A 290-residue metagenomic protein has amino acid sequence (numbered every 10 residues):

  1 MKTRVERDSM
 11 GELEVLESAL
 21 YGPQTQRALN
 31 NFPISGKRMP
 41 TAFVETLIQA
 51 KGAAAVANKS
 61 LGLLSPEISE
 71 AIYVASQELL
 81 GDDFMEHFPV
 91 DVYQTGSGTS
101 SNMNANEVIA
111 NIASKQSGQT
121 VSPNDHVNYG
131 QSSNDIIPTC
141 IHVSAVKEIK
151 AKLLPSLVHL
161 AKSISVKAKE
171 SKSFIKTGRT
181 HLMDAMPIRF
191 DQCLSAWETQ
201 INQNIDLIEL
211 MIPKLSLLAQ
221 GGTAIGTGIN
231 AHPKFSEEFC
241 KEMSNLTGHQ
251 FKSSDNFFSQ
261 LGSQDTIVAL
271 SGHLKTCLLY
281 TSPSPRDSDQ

Functional and structural regions predicted by a protein language model:
M1-V90, E107: Generic N-terminal targeting/processing segments that precede catalytic cores or assembly contacts
R7-R27, S100-S133, I137, V158 (+1 more regions): Internal glycine-rich alpha/beta core junctions
M39, F43, L61-I68, L153 (+3 more regions): Residue-level recognition of alpha-helical structural elements
A50-A57, S133-M186, H249-T266: Long, non-coiled-coil amphipathic alpha-helical linker/lever segments that couple catalytic cores to other domains
N58-S76, L80, K150-A168, E198 (+2 more regions): N-terminal small/hydrophobic-rich alpha-helical segments that act as secretion/targeting modules
P66-S69, L80-V92, K115-I136, S165-T180 (+1 more regions): Short, flexible active-site-proximal loops enriched in glycine and acidic residues
L80-S97, E209-Q220: Extended amphipathic alpha-helical scaffolds
Y280-Q290: Conserved small/polar residues in nucleotide/adenosyl-binding loops
